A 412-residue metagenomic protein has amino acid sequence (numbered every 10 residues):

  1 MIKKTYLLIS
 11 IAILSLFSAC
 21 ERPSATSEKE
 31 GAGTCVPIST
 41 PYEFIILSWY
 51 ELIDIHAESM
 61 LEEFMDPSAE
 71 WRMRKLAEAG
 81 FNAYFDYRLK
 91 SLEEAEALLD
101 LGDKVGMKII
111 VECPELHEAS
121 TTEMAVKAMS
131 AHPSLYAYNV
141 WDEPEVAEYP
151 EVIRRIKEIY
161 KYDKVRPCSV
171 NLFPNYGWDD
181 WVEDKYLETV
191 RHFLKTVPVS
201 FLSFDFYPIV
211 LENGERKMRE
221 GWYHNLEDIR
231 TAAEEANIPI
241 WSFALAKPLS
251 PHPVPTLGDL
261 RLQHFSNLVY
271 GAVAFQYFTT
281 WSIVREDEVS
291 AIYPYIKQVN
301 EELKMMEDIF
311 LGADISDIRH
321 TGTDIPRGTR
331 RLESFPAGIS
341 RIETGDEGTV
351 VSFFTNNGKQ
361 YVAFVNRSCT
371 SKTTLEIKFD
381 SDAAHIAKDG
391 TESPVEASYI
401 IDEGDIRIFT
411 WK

Functional and structural regions predicted by a protein language model:
M1-I2, S27: Generic N-terminal leader/processing signal
K3-S10: Sec-dependent signal peptide recognition, specifically the positively charged N-region followed immediately by
F17-A19: C-terminal motif of bacterial Sec signal peptides marking the signal peptidase cleavage site
S24-S381, K388-K412: Glycan-processing catalytic domains of CAZymes
